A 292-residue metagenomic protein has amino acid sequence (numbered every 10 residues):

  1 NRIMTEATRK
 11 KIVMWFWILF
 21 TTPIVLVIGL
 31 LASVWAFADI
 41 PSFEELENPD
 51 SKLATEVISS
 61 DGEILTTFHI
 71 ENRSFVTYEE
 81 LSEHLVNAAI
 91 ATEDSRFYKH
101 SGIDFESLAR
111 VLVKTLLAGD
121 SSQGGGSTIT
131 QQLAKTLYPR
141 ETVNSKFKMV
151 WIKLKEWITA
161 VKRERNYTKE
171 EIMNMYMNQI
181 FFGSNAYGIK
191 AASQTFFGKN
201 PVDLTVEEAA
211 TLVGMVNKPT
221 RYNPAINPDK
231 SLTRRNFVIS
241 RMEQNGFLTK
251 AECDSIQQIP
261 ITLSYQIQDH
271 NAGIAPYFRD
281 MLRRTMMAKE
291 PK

Functional and structural regions predicted by a protein language model:
N1, K135, N223, L263-H270: Charged, low-complexity surface segments at secondary-structure and domain boundaries
N1-M4, T8, I12, A209 (+2 more regions): Extended hydrophobic/Leu-rich segments
R2-I58, R96, L116: N-terminal type II signal-anchor transmembrane helix that functions as the membrane-insertion/stop-transfer segment
F37, N48, L117-A118, P139 (+5 more regions): Generic surface-pattern signal
E44-E47, G62, A109, V113 (+6 more regions): Generic detector of well-ordered alpha-helical segments enriched in charged/polar residues, highlighting helical
K52-A54, I58-T249: Peptidoglycan glycan-strand catalytic modules in the bacterial/periplasmic cell-wall system
T249-K292: Non-catalytic structural connector segments
